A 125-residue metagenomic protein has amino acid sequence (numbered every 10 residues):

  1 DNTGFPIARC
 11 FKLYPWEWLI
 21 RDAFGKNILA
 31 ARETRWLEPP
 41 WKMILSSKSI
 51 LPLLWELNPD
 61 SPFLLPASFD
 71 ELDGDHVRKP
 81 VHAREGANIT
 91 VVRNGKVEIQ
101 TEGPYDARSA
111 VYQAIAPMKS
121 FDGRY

Functional and structural regions predicted by a protein language model:
D1-Y125: Domain-scale recognition of functional cores that engage charged ligands
